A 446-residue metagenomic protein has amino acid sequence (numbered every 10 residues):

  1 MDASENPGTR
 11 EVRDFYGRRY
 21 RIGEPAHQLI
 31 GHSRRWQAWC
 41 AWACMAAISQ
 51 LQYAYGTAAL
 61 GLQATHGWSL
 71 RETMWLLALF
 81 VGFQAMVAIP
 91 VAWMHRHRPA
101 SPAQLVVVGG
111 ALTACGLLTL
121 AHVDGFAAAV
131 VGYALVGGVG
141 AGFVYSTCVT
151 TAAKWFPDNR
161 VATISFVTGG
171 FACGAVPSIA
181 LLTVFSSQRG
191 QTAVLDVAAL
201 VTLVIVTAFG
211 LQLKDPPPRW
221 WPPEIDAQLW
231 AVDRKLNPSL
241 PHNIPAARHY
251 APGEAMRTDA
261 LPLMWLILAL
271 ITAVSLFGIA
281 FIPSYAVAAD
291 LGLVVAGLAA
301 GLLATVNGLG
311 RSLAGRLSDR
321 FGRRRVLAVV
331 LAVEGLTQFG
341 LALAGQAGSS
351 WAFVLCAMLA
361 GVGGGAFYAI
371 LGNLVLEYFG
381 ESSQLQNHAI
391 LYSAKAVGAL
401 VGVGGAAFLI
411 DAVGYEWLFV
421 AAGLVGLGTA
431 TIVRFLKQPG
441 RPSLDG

Functional and structural regions predicted by a protein language model:
Y55-L62, G253-S312: Extracytoplasmic gate region of multi-pass secondary transporters
L62-Q63, M94-R96, L181-R189, A286-V287 (+2 more regions): Interfacial helix-cap and linker-helix signal at transmembrane-aqueous boundaries of multi-pass secondary transporters
V87-S101, R311-R323, I410: Helix-to-loop junctions at the C-terminal end of transmembrane segments in multipass secondary transporters
A128-F143, A269, A352-A366: Hydrophobic core of transmembrane alpha-helices in multi-pass small-molecule transporters, especially MFS/SLC-type
G142-F156, A366-F379: Intracellular juxtamembrane helix-capping segments at the cytosolic ends of symmetry-related transmembrane helices
F171-W220, E224: Helix-loop-helix hairpin linking two adjacent transmembrane segments in secondary transporters
A175, Y378-V413: A late C-terminal transmembrane helix in Major Facilitator Superfamily
G301-L313, S318-L374: C-terminal transmembrane helical hairpin of 12-TM major facilitator-type secondary transporters
